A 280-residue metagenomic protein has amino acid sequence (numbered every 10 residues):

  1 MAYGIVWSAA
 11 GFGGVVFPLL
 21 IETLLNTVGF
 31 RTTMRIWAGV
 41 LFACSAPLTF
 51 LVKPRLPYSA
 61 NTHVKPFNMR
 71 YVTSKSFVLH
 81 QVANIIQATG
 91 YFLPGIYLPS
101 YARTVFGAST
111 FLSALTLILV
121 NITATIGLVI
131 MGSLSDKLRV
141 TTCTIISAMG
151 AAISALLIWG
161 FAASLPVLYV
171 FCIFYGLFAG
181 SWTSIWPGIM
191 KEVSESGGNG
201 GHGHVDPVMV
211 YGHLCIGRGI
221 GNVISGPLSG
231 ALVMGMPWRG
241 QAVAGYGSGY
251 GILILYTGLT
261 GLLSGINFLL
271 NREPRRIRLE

Functional and structural regions predicted by a protein language model:
M1-P18, Y211-G226: Glycine-rich segments within core transmembrane alpha-helices of 12-TM secondary carriers
V6-L56, Q87: Helix-loop-helix hairpin linking two adjacent transmembrane segments in secondary transporters
V16-G29, A102-R103, L134-L138, L156-L157 (+2 more regions): Interfacial helix-cap and linker-helix signal at transmembrane-aqueous boundaries of multi-pass secondary transporters
T33-F50, G251-N271: Symmetry-related core transmembrane helices of the 12-TM Major Facilitator Superfamily/SLC fold
P57-Q81: Juxtamembrane intracellular "pre-TM" segments in multi-pass secondary transporters
S74-T142, T183, P187, N222-M234: Extracytoplasmic gate region of multi-pass secondary transporters
I118-A124, L128, S135-I189, G197 (+1 more regions): C-terminal transmembrane helical hairpin of 12-TM major facilitator-type secondary transporters
G197-G245: A late C-terminal transmembrane helix in Major Facilitator Superfamily
